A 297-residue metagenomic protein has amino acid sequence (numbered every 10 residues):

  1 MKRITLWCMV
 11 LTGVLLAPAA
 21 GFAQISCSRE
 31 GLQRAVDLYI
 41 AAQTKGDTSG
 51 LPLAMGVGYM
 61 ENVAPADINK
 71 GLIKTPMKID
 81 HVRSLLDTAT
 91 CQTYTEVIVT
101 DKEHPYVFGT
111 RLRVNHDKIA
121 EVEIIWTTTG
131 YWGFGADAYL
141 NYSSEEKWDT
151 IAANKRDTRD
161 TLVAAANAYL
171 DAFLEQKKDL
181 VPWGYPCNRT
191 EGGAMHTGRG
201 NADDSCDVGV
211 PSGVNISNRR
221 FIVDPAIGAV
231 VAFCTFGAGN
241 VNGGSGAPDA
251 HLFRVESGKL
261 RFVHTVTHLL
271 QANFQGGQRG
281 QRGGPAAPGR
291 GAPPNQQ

Functional and structural regions predicted by a protein language model:
M1-M9: Bacterial N-terminal signal peptides that target proteins for export
C8-P18: Bacterial N-terminal signal peptides
F22-Q297: C-terminal and inter-domain tail/linker signature
